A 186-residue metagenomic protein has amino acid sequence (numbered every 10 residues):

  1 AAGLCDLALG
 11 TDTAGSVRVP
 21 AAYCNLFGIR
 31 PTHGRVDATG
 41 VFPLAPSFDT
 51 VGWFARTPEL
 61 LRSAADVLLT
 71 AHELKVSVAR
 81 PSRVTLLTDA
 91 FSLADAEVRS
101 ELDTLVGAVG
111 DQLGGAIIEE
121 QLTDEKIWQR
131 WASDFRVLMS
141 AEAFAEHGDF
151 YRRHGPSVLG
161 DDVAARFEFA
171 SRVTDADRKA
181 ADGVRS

Functional and structural regions predicted by a protein language model:
A1-A65: Short glycine/serine-rich loop segments
T11, A21-C24, R56-D66, A96-T104 (+5 more regions): Conserved active-site and cofactor/substrate-binding residues in soluble primary-metabolism enzymes
P31-G34, R56-E59, D66-L74, G107-G115 (+3 more regions): Generic secondary-structure signature for well-ordered alpha-helical cores
F48-A55, L93, D134-F135, H154: A short glycine-threonine-serine/GTX helix/turn-capping micro-motif
D66-S140: Gly/Ser-rich, acidic/histidine-flanked active-site/gating loops
L113-I118, V163, V184-S186: FAD-dependent oxidoreductase catalytic-site/capping-region signature
V137-V184: Short helix-loop capping/hinge segments that flank enzyme active sites or metal/cofactor-binding pockets
